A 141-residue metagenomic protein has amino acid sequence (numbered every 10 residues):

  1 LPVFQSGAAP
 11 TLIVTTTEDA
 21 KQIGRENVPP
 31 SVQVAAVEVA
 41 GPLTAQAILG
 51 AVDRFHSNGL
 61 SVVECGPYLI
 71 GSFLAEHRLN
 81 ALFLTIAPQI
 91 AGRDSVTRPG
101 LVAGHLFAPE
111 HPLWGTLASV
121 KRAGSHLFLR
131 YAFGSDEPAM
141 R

Functional and structural regions predicted by a protein language model:
L1-R141: Enzymes that bind and transform nitrogen-containing heteroaromatic metabolites
